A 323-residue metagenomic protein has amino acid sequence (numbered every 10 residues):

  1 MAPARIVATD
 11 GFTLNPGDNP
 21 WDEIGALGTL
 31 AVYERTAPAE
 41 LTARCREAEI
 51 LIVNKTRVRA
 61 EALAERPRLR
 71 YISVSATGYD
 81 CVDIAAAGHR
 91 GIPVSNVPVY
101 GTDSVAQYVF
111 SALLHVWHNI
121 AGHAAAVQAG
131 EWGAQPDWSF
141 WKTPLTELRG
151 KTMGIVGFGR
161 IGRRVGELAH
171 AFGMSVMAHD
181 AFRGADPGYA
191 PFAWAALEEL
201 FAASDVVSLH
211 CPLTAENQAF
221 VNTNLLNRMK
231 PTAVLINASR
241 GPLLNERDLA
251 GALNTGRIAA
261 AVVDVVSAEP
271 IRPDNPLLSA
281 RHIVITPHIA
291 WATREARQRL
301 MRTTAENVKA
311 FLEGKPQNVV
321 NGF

Functional and structural regions predicted by a protein language model:
M1-A48, M177: N-terminal glycine-/charge-rich "phosphate-binding" loop or analogous flexible N-terminal tail
E34, S75-A76, I92-D103, S239 (+1 more regions): Short beta->alpha connector loops at strand-helix junctions that form conserved, small/polar/Pro-enriched
V58-A64, M177, A181-P276: Rossmann-like adenosine-cofactor binding region
R90, P98-T152, E167: Phosphate-binding beta-alpha-beta segment of Rossmann-like dinucleotide-binding domains, i.e., the NAD(P)
V94, T232-F323: Rossmann-like dinucleotide-binding domain for NAD(H)/NADP(H)
F158-G159: Glycine-rich Rossmann-fold phosphate-binding loop(s) that bind the pyrophosphate of adenine dinucleotide cofactors
G162-R163: N-terminal Rossmann-fold NAD(P) dinucleotide-binding loop
